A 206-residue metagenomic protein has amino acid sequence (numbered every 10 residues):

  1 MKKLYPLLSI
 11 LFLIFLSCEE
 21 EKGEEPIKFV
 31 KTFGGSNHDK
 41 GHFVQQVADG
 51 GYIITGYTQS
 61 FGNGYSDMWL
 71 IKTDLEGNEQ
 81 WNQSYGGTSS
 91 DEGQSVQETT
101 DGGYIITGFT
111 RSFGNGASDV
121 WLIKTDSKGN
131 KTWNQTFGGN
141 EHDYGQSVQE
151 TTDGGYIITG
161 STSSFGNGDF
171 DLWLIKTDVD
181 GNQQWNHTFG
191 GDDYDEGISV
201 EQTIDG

Functional and structural regions predicted by a protein language model:
M1-P26: Bacterial Sec-dependent N-terminal signal peptides
C18-G206: A sequence-level/structural motif corresponding to short, flexible coil/turn segments enriched in small polar residues
